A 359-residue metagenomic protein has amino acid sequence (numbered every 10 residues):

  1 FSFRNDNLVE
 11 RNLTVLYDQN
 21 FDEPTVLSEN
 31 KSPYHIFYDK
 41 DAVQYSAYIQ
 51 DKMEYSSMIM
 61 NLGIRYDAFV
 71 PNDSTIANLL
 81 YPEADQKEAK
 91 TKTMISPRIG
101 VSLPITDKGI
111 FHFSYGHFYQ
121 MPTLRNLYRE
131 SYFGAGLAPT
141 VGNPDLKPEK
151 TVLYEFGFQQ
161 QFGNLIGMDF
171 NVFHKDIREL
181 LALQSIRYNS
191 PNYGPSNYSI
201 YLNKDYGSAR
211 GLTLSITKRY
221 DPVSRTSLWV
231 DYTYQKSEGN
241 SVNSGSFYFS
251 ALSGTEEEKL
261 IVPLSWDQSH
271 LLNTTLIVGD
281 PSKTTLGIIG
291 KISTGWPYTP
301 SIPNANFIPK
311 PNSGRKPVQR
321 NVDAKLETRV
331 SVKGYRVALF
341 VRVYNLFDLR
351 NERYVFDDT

Functional and structural regions predicted by a protein language model:
F1-T106, I110, Y132: Signature of Gram-negative outer-membrane beta-barrel scaffolds
F3-N7, Y55-S57, Y66-V70, Y115-M121 (+6 more regions): Transmembrane beta-strands of outer-membrane beta-barrel pores
R4-H35, P82-E83, E130-G142, S185-I200 (+3 more regions): Surface-exposed loop/turn segments flanking beta-strands in extracellular/periplasmic regions
D41-Y45, T91-I95, K150-Y154, S208-L212 (+3 more regions): Residues that define the transmembrane beta-barrel architecture of outer-membrane proteins
A47-M53, I64, I99-L103, F156-Q160 (+6 more regions): Residues on the lipid-exposed face of transmembrane beta-strands in outer-membrane beta-barrel proteins
P104, I110-H112, G116, Q120 (+4 more regions): Membrane-embedded beta-barrel scaffold of Gram-negative outer-membrane proteins
H174-D176, P195-P300: Gram-negative outer-membrane beta-barrel transporters
R178, S282-K283, K291-A305, T328-T359: C-terminal beta-signal and adjacent terminal beta-strands/loops of Gram-negative outer-membrane beta-barrel proteins
